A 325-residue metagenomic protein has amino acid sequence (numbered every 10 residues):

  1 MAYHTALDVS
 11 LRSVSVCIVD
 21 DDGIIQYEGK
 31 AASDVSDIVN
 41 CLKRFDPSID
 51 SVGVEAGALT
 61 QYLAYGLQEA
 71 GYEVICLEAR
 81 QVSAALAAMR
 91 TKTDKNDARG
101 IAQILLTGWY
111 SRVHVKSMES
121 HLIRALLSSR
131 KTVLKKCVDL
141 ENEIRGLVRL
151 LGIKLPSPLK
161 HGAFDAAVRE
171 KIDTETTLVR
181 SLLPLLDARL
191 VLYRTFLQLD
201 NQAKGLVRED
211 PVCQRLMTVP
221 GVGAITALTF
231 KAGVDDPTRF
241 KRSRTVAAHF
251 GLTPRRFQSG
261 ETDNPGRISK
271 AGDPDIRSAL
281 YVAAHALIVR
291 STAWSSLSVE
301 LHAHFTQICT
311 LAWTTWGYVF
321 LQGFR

Functional and structural regions predicted by a protein language model:
M1-R325: A detector of single, family-specific signature residues that are central to catalytic or substrate-handling motifs
